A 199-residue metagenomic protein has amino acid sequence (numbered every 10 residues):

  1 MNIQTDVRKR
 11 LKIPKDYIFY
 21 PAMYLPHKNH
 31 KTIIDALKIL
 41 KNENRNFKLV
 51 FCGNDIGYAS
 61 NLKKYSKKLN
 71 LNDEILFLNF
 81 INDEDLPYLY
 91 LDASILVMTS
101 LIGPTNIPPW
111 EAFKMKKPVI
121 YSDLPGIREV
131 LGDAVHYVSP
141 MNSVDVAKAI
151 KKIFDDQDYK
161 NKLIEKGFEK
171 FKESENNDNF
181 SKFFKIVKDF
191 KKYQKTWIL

Functional and structural regions predicted by a protein language model:
K12-K28, I34-L37: Conserved donor-binding/catalytic core segment of Leloir-type glycosyltransferases
I18, I33-L37, L49, A112 (+2 more regions): A structural motif in glycosyltransferase catalytic domains
K48-K63, N79: Glycosyltransferase donor-sugar binding loop
L62-E84: Nucleotide-activated donor-binding/catalytic signature segment of Leloir-type glycosyltransferases, i.e., the conserved
N82-A93, K114, R128: Short acidic alpha-helix that forms the nucleotide-activated donor recognition element in Leloir-type transferases
Y88-P104, K117-P118: Acidic donor-binding loop of glycosyltransferase active sites
H136-S143, K152-Q157: Conserved acidic donor-binding segment of nucleotide-sugar-dependent glycosyltransferases
D158-Q194: A charged, aromatic-enriched C-terminal amphipathic alpha-helix characteristic of glycosyltransferases across folds
